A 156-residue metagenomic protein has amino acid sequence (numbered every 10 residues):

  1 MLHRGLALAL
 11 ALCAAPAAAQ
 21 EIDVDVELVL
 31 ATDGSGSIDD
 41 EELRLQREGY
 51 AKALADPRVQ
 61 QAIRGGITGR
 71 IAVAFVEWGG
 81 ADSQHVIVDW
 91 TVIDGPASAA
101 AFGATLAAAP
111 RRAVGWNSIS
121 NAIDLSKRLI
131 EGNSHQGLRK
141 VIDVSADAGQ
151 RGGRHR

Functional and structural regions predicted by a protein language model:
M1-L8: Sec-dependent signal peptide recognition, specifically the positively charged N-region followed immediately by
A11-L12, H155: Short, linear, compositionally biased motifs with a strong N-terminal bias
A14-P16: N-terminal signal peptide c-region/cleavage motif recognized by signal peptidases
I22-I87, A122-S126, V141-S145: Von Willebrand factor
I22-L28, I93-F102: Short coil-to-beta-strand
I63, A148-R156: VWA/integrin I-like adhesion module and closely mimicked acidic/polar interface patches used
S83-H85, I93, A100-K140: Von Willebrand factor
